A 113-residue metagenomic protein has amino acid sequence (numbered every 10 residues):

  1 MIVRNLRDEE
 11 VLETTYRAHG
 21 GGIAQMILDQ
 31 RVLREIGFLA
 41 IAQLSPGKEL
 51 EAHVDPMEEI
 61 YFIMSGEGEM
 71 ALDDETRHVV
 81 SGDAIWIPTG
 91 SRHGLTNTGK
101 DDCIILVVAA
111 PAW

Functional and structural regions predicted by a protein language model:
M1-I36: A short, N-terminal "cap"/entry segment at the start of jelly-roll beta-barrel domains of the cupin/DSBH fold
T15-Y16, L28-Q30, E49-D55, T96-T98: Short histidine-centered beta-strand/loop micro-motifs that create catalytic or ligand/metal-coordination sites
G21-Q25, L39-D55, T89: Conserved short histidine dyad/triad with adjacent acidic residue
I41-S45, D55-M70: Short, conserved beta-strand element in jelly-roll/cupin
A42, I60, W86, D101-W113: A short hydrophobic beta-strand segment most commonly corresponding to one strand of the jelly-roll/cupin
P46, P56-M57, E75, S91-R92 (+2 more regions): A generic "binding-loop/recognition-motif" signal
L50-A52, M70-A71, I87, H93-K100: Short beta-strand His + acidic residue motifs that chelate non-heme Fe in jelly-roll/DSBH and cupin folds
E75-T89: Short acidic-glycine-tyrosine-enriched beta hairpin
